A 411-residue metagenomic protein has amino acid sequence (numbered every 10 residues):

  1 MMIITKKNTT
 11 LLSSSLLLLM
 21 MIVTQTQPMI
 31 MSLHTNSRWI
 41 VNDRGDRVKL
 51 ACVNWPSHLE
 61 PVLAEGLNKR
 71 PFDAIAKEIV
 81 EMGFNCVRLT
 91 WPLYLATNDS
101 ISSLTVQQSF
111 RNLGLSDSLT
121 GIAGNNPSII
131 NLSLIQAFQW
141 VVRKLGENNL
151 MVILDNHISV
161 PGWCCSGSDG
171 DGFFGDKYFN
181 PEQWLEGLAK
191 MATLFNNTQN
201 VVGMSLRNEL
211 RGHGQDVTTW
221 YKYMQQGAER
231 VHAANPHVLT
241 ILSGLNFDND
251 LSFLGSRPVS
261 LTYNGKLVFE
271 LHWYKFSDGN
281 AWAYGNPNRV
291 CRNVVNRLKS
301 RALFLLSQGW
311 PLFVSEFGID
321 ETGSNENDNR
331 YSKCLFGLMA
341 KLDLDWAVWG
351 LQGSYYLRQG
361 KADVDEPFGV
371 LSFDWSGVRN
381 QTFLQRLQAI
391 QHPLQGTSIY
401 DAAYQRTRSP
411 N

Functional and structural regions predicted by a protein language model:
M1-K7: N-terminal secretory signal peptides that target proteins for export/translocation
N8-P28: Cleavable N-terminal signal peptides of Sec/SRP-targeted secreted and luminal proteins
M29-L33: Short loop/turn motifs at secondary-structure junctions and domain boundaries
T35-L239, G244-S256, D374, T382-F383 (+1 more regions): Active-site mouth of glycoside hydrolases
N68, G175-L344, V364-N380: Extracellular glycoside hydrolase catalytic/binding regions
W91-L93, N156, W273-K275, I319 (+1 more regions): Short beta-strand segments enriched in hydrophobic/aromatic residues within well-folded beta-rich domains
R330, C334-N411: Extended, alpha-helix-rich binding/interface surfaces that flank or overlap catalytic cores and mediate recognition
